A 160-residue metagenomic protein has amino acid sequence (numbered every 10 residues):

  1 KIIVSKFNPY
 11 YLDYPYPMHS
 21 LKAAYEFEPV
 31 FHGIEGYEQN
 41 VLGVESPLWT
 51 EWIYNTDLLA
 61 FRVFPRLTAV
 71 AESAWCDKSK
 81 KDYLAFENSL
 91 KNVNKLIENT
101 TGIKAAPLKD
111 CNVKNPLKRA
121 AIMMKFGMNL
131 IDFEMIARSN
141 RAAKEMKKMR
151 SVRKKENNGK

Functional and structural regions predicted by a protein language model:
K1-K160: Substrate-binding groove of N-acetylhexosamine-processing glycoside hydrolases
